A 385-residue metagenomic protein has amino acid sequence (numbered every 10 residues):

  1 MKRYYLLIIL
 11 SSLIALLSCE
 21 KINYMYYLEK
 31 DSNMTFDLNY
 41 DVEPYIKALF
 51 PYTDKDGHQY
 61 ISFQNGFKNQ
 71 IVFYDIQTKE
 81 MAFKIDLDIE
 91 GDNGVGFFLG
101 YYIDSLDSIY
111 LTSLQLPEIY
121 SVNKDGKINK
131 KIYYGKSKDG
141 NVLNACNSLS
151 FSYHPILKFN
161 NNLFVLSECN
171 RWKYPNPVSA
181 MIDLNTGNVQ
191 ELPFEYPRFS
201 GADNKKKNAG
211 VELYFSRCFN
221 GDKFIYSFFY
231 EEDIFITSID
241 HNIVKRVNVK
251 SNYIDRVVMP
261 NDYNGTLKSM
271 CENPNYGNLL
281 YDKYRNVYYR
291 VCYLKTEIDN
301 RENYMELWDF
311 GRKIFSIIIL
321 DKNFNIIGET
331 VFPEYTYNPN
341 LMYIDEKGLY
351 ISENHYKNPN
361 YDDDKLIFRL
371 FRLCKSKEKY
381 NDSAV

Functional and structural regions predicted by a protein language model:
S32, F36, M81-D88, N129-N141 (+4 more regions): Beta-propeller fold detector
L38-I71, Y289-Y293: Beta-strand-rich domains and repeat architectures in extracellular enzymes and scaffolds, especially beta-propellers
K47-K55, L99-D104, S148-N160, N208-N220 (+2 more regions): Structural signature of eukaryotic scaffold interfaces centered on beta-propeller domains
E80-Y110, L114, G135-N147, F332-N338: Blade-loop segments of beta-propeller domains
K124-N160, L166, N170: Asp-box/WD-like beta-propeller blade repeats and closely related beta-sheet repeat scaffolds
L166-Y174, R290-G311, N354-F368: Short, conserved, GDST-rich strand-edge loop motifs in beta-rich repeat architectures
N176-G187, M305-N323, D364-E378: Beta-propeller blade signature
C271-I319: Loop/turn-rich, solvent-exposed surfaces of beta-rich toroidal or solenoidal domains
